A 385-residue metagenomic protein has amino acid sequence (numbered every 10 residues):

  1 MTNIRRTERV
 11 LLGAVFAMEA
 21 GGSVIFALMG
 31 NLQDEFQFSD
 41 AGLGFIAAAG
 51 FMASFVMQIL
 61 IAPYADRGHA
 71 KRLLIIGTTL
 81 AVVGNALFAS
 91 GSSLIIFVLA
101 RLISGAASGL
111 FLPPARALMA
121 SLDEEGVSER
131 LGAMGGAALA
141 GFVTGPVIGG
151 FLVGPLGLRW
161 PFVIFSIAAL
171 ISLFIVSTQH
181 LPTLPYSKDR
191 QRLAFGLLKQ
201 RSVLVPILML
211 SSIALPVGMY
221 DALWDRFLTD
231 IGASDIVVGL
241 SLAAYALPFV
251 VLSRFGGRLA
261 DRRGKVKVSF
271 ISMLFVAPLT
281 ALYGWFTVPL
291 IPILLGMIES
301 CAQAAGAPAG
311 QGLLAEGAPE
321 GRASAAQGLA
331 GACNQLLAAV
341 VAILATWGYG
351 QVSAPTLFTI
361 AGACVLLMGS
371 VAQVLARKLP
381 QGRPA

Functional and structural regions predicted by a protein language model:
M1-R5, H180-I207: Juxtamembrane intracellular "pre-TM" segments in multi-pass secondary transporters
R5-F51, V205, A214-I231, V238: Helix-loop boundary and gating motifs at the non-cytosolic
F51-I59, F142-V143, A246-R254, A338-A339: Residue-level signature of mid-helix packing/kink "hotspots" within the transmembrane helices of 12-pass Major
V56-S92, A260-R263: Conserved MFS/SLC helix-loop-helix module at the cytosolic interface between two early adjacent transmembrane helices
R72-A86, S166, K267-A281: Structural signature of the two symmetry-related core transmembrane helices
G84, I95-I103, L290-I298: Paired small-residue
A100-A138: Cytoplasmic helix-loop-helix junction between adjacent transmembrane helices in 12-TM secondary transporters
R322-G350: A late C-terminal transmembrane helix in Major Facilitator Superfamily
